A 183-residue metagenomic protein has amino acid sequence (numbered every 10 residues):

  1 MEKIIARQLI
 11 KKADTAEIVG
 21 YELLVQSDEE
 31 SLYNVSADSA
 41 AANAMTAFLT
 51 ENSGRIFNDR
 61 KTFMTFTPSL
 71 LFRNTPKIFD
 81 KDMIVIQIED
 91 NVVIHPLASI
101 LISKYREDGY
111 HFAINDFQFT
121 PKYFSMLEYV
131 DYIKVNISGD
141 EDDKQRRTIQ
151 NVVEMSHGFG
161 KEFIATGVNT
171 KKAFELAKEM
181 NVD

Functional and structural regions predicted by a protein language model:
M1-L32, D183: Active-site core of bacterial EAL-family cyclic-dinucleotide phosphodiesterase domains
L23-Q26, E30-S31, F66, L71 (+1 more regions): Non-catalytic regulatory/interaction regions at protein termini and inter-domain linkers
S27-T46: A short, polar/charged loop-to-alpha-helix boundary motif
S31-S36, S53-M64, R106-D108: Acidic/glycine-enriched edge-of-secondary-structure segments
A44-V85, H95, I133: Helix C-cap/alpha-to-beta connector motif
I78-D183: The catalytic core of metal-dependent phosphodiesterases that act on cyclic dinucleotides
